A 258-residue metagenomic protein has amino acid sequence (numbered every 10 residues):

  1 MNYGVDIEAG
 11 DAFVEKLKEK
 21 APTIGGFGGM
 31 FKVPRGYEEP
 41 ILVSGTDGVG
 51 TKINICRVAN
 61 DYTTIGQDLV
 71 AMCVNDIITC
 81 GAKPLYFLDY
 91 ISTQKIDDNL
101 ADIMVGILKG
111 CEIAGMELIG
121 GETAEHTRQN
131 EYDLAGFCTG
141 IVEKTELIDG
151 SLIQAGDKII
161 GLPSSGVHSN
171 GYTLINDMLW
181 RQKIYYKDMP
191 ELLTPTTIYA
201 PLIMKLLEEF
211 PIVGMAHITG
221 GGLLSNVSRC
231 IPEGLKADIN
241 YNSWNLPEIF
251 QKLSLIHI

Functional and structural regions predicted by a protein language model:
M1-G4, F13, E38, D98-I119 (+3 more regions): Glycine-/charge-enriched secondary-structure boundary and capping motifs
M1-I78, G115-I119, Q154, I159-G161: N-terminal glycine-rich phosphate/pyrophosphate-binding loops that anchor nucleotide-derived ligands and cofactors
M30-G36, V49, D68-L69, K83-T173: Glycine-rich anion-binding loops of enzyme active sites
K52-N54, S169-G171, N226-V227: Short helix/loop capping segments that flank catalytic or ligand/cofactor-binding pockets
N75-K83, R229-C230: Alpha-helix C-terminal capping segments
Y172-K183: Short, compositionally biased
